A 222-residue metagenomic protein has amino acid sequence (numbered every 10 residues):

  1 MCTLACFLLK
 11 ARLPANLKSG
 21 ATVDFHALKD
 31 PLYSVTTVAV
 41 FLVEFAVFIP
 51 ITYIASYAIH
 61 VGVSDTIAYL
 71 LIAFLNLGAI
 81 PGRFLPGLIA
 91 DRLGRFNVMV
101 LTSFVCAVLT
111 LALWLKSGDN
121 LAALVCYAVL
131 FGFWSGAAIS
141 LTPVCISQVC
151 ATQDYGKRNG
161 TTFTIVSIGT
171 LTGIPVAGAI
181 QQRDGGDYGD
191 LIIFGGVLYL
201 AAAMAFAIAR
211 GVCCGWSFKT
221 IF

Functional and structural regions predicted by a protein language model:
M1-K18, A205-A209: C-terminal membrane-cytosol helix-exit motif in multi-pass small-molecule transporters
C2-A5, S103, A107-L113, Y127-A128 (+1 more regions): A generic transmembrane-helix signature of 12-TM secondary carrier transporters
D30-L88, R92-N97, G173-A177: Extracytoplasmic gate region of multi-pass secondary transporters
F41, A73-L77, F104, G160-I168 (+1 more regions): Transmembrane alpha-helical cores of Major Facilitator Superfamily
E44, F48, G132-S140, L171: Small-residue-rich segments within alpha-helical transmembrane domains of MFS-like 12-TM solute carriers
S56, P143-V149, G178: Intracellular helix-loop hinge segments at the cytoplasmic ends of transmembrane helices in 12-TM rocker-switch-type
G62, N76-A79, A90-Q148, T161-F163: C-terminal transmembrane helical hairpin of 12-TM major facilitator-type secondary transporters
S135, V149-G186, G195: A late C-terminal transmembrane helix in Major Facilitator Superfamily
